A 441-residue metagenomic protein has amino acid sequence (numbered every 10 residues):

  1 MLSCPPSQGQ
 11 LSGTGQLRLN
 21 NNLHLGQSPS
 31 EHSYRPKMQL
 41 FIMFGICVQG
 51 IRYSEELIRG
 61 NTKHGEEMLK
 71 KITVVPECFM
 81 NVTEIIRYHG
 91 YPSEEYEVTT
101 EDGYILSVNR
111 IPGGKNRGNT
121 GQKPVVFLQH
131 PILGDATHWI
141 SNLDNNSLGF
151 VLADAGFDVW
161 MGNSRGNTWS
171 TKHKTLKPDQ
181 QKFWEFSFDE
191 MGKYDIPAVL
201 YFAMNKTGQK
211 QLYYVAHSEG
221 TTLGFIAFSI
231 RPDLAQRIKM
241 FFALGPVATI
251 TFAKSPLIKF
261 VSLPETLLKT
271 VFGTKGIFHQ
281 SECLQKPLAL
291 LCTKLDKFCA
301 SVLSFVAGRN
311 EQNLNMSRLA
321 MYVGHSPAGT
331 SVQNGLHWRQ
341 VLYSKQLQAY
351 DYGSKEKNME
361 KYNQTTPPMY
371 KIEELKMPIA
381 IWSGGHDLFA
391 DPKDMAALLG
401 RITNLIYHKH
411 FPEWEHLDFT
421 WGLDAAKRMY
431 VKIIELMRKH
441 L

Functional and structural regions predicted by a protein language model:
E55-G60, N205-K210, T221-E360: Alpha/beta-hydrolase-fold enzymes
V82-G113: N-terminal cap/lid segment of alpha/beta-hydrolase-fold proteins
G113-T168, H173: Short, surface-exposed "cap/lid" segments of acyl-processing enzymes
F183-M204: Alpha/beta-hydrolase active-site loop
L375, I381-S383: Short beta-strand/loop motif that positions the catalytic acidic residue of the alpha/beta-hydrolase fold
H386-A390: Acidic catalytic loop of the alpha/beta-hydrolase fold
D391-L399: Short alpha-helix in the alpha/beta-hydrolase fold that links the catalytic acid
P412-L441: Catalytic active-site module of serine/aspartate enzymes centered on a nucleophile-bearing elbow/loop
